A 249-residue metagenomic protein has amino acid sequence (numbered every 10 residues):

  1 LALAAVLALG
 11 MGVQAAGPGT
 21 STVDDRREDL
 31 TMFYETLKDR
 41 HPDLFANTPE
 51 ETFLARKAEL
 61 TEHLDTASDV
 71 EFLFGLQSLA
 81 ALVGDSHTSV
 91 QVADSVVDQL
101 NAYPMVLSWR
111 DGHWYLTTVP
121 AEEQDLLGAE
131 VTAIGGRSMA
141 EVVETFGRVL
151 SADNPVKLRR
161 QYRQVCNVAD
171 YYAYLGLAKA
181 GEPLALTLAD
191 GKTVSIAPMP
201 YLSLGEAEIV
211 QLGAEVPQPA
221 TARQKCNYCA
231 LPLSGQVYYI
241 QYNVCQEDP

Functional and structural regions predicted by a protein language model:
A2-G10: Bacterial N-terminal signal peptides
A15-P249: Flexible, low-complexity junctional segments that flank or bridge functional domains
